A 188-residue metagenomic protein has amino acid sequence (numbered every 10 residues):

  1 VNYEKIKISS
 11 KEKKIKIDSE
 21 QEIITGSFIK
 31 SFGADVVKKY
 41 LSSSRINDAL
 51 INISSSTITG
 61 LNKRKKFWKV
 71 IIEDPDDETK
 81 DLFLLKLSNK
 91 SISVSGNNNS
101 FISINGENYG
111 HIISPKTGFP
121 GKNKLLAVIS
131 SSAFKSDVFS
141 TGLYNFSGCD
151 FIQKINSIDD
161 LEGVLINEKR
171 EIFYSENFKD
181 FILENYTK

Functional and structural regions predicted by a protein language model:
V1-K188: Mature catalytic core of soluble alpha/beta enzymes
